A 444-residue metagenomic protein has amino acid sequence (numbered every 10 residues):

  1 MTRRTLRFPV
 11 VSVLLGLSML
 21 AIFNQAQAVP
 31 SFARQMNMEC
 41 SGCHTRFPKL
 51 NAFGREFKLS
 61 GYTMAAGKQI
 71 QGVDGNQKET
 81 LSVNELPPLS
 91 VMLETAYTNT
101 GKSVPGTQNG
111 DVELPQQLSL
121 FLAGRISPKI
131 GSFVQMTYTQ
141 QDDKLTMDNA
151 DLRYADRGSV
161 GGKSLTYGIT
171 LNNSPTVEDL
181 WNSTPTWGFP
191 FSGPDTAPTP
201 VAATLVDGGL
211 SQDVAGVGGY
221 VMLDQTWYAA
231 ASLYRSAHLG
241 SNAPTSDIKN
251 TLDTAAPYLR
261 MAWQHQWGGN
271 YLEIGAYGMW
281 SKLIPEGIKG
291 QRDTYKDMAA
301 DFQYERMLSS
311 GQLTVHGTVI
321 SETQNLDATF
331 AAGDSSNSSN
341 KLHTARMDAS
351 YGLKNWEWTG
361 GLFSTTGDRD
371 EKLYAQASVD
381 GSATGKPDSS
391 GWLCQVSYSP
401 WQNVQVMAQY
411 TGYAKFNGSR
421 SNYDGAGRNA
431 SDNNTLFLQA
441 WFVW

Functional and structural regions predicted by a protein language model:
T2-V13: Bacterial N-terminal signal peptides that target proteins for export
L17-A26: C-terminal segment of classical bacterial N-terminal signal peptides
N37-F47: The canonical Cys-X-X-Cys-His
E39, A430-W444: Outer-membrane beta-barrel "beta-signal"
N51, N84-T100, P105-L239, D253-G269 (+6 more regions): Outer membrane beta-barrel
Q108-V112, Q140-T146, D207-S211, S246-T254 (+4 more regions): Replace "Gram-negative outer membrane beta-barrel proteins" with "bacterial and organellar outer membrane beta-barrel
P115-Q117, L145-D151, S164-T166, V214-G216 (+6 more regions): Transmembrane beta-barrel architecture of outer membranes
Y271-C394, Y398, Y410: Detector for outer-membrane/organellar transmembrane beta-barrel domains, recognizing the amphipathic beta-strand
